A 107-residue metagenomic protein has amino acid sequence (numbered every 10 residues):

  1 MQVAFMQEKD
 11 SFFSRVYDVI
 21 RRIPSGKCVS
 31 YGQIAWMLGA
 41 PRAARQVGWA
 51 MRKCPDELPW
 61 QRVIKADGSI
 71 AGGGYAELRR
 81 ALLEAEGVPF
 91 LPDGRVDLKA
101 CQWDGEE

Functional and structural regions predicted by a protein language model:
Q2-E107: Nucleic acid-binding interface residues in structured DNA/RNA-binding domains, emphasizing the DNA-engaging scaffolds
